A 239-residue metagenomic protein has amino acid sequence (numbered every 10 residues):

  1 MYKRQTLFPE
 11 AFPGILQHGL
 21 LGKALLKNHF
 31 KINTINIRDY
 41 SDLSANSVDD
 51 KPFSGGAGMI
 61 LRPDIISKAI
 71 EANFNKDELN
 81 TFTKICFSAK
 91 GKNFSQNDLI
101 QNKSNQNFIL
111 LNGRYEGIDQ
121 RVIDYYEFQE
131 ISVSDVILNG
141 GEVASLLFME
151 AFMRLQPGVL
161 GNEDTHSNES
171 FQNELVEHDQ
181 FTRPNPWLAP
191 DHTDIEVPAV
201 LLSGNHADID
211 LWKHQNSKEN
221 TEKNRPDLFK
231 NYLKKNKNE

Functional and structural regions predicted by a protein language model:
M1-Q5: Conserved small/polar residues in nucleotide/adenosyl-binding loops
E10-L16: Short N-terminal binding/cap micro-motifs at the start of the first secondary-structure element
K27-S41: A short beta-strand-loop structural module common to alpha/beta enzyme folds
D49, F53-R62, I66: A short aromatic-anchored loop/beta-hairpin motif
L61-R114, D119-Q120: S-adenosyl-L-methionine/SAH cofactor-binding core of RNA-modifying enzymes
V122-E169: Structured adenosyl-cofactor binding patch, chiefly the S-adenosyl-L-methionine
V143, L155-A199: Internal, active-site/partner-interface "lid" segment
Q180-E239: SAM-dependent methyltransferases
